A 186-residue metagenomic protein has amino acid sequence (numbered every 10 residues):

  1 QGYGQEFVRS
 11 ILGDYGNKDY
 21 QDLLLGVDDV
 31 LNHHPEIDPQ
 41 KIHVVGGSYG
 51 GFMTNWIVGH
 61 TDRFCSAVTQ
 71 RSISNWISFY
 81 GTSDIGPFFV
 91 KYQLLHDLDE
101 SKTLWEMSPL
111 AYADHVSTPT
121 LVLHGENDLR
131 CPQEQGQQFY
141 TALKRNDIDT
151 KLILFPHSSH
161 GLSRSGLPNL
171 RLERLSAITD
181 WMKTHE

Functional and structural regions predicted by a protein language model:
Q1-E186: Active-site-proximal cap/loop segments of hydrolase catalytic domains
